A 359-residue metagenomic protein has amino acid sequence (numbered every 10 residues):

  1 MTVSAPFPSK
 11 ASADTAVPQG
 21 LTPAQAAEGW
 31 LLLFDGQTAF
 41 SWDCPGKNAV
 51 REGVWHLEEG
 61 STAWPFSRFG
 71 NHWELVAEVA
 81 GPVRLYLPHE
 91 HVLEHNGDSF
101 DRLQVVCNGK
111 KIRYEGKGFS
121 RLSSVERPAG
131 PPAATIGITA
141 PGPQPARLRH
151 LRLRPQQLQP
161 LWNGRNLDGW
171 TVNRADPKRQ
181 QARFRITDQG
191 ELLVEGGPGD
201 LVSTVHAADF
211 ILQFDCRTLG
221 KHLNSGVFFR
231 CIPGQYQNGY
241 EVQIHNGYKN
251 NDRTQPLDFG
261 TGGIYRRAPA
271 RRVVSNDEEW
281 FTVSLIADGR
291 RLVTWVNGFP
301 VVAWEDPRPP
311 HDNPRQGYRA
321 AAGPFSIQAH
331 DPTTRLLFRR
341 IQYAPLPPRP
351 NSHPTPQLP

Functional and structural regions predicted by a protein language model:
M1-S4: Bacterial N-terminal signal peptides
F7-P359: Carbohydrate-interacting regions of secretory-pathway proteins
